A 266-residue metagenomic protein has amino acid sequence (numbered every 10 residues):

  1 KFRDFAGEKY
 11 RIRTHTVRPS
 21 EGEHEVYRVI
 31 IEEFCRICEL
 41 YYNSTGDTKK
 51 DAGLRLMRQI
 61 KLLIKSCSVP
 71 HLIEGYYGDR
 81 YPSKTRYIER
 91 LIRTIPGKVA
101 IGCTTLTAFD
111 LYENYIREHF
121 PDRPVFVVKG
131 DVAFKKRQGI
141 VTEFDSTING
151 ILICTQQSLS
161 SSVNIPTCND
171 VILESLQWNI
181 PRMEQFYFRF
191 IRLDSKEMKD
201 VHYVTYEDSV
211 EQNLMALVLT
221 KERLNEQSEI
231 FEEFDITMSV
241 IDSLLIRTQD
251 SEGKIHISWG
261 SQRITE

Functional and structural regions predicted by a protein language model:
K1-T16, L40-N43, S195-K199: Conserved P-loop NTPase motor "coupling/switch" region that bridges the ATPase
A6-E23, T48-V163, F231-E266: Conserved Helicase C-terminal RecA-like lobe
T16, V127, L173, Y203-T205: Structural signal for conserved beta-strand scaffold positions within catalytic alpha/beta enzyme cores
K129-A133, S175-I180: Short, acidic/turn-prone active-site loops that include or flank metal/cofactor- and phosphate-binding residues
L152, V171-I172, F190: Short, well-ordered beta-strand core segments
V163-L176, K199-Y203: A short beta-strand element within the Helicase C-terminal
W178-Y187, I191-T265: A conserved SF2-helicase RecA2
